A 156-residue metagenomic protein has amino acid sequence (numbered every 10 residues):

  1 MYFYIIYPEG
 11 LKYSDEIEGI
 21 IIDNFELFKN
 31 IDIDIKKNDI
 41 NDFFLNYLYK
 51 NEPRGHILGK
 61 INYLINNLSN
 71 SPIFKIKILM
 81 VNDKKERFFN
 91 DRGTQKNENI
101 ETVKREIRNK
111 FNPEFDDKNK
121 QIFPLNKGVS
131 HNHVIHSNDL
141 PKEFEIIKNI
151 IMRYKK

Functional and structural regions predicted by a protein language model:
M1-K156: Non-catalytic terminal and connector segments of soluble metabolic enzymes
